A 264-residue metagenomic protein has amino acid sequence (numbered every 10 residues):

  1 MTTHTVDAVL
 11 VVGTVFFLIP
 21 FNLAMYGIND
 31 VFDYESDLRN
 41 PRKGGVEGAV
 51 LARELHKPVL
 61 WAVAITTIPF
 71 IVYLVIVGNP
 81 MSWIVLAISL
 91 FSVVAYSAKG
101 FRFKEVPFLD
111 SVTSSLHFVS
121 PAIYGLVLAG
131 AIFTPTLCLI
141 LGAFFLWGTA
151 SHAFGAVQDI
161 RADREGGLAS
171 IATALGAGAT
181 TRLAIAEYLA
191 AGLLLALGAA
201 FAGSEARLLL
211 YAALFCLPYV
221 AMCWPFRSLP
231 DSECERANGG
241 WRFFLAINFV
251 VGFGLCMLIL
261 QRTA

Functional and structural regions predicted by a protein language model:
M1-A264: Multi-pass alpha-helical membrane architecture of UbiA-family and related isoprenoid/lipid prenyltransferases
